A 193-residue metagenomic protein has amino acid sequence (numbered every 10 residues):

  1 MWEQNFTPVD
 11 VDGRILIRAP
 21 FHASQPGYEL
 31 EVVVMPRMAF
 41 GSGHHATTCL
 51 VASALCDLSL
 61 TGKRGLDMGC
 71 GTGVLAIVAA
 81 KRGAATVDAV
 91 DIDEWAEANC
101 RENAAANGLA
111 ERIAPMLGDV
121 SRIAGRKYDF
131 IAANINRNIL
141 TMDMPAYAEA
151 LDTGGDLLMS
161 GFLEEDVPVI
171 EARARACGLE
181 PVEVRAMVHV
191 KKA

Functional and structural regions predicted by a protein language model:
M1-P26: N-terminal auxiliary segments of SAM/dcSAM-dependent transferases
L30-P36: A short, charged helix-loop
M38-V120, A124: Conserved SAM/SAH cofactor-binding pocket of Class I
I77-A80, M144, A148, E171: A structural alpha-helix within SAM-dependent methyltransferase catalytic domains
W95-N99, I139, D166: Conserved short alpha-helix immediately C-terminal to the canonical SAM/SAH-binding motif I of Rossmann-like
F130-A133: Hydrophobic beta-strand segment of the Class I
T141-D156: A short glycine-rich, Lys/Arg-flanked "PGG" loop and its adjoining helix->strand segment in the class I
F162-A193: Active-site capping/gating segments
